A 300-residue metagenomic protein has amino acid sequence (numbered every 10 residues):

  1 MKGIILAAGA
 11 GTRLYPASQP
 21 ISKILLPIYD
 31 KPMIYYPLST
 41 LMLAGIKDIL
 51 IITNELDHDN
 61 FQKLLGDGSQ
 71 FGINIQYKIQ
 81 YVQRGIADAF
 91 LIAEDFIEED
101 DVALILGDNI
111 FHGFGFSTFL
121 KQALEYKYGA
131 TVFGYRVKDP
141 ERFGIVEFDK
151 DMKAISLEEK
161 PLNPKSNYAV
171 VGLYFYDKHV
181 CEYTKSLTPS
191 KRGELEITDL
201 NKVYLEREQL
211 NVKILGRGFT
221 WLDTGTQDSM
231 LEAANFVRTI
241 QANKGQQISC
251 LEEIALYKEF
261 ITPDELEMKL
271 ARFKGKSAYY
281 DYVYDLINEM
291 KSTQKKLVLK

Functional and structural regions predicted by a protein language model:
K2-I5, R13-P16, L26-P27, K31-L106 (+7 more regions): Conserved N-terminal catalytic core of the sugar/cofactor nucleotidyltransferase
G9, D108, R136: Active-site glycine-centered loops adjacent to acidic/histidine catalytic or metal-binding residues that shape
L25, V146-F148: A structural signal for short hydrophobic beta-strand segments in well-ordered beta-sheet cores
A103, K121-L124, K153-E253, D264-E265 (+1 more regions): Catalytic-core segments of class I nucleotidyltransferases/pyrophosphorylases that form NMP-activated intermediates
L106-G107, F133, Y176-D177: A secondary-structure boundary/capping signal
G113-E141: Conserved donor-nucleotide/metal-binding helix-loop-beta segment in metal-dependent transferases, i.e., the alpha-helix
A255-Y257: Charged/polar low-complexity intrinsically disordered segments, enriched in acidic residues
